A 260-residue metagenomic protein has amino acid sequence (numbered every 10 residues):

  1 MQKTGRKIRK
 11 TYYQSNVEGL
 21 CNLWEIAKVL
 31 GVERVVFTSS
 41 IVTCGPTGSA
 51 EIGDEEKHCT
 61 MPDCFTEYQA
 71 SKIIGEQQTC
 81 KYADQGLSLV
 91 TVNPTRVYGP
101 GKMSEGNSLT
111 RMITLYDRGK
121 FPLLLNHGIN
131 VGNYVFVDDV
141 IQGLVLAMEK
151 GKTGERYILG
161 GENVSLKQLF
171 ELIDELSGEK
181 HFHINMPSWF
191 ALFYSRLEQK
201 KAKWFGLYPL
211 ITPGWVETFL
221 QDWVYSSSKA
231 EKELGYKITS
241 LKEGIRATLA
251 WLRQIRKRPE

Functional and structural regions predicted by a protein language model:
M1-E18, I26: NAD(P)H-binding glycine-rich loop region in Rossmannoid oxidoreductase-like domains and their noncatalytic homologs
T11-N22, I41, A70-S71, V135: Glycine-rich NAD(P)-binding loop of the Rossmann-fold in SDR/ketoreductase-type enzymes
E18-N22, R34, I74-G75, F136-Q142: Conserved cofactor-binding/catalytic machinery of classical short-chain dehydrogenase/reductase
S39, Q77-G101: Conserved beta-loop-beta element that borders a ligand/cofactor-binding pocket
I41-D63, D84, K102-S104: Active-site "gating" loop of Rossmann-like NAD(P)-dependent oxidoreductase/epimerase domains
M61-P62, M112-V135: A conserved pocket-lining segment of Rossmann-fold NAD(P)-dependent short-chain dehydrogenase/reductase
F65, T95-G106, N126-V137: Glycine-rich "substrate-gating" loop/helix at the edge of Rossmann-like oxidoreductase active sites
G143-L210, S227, I245-E260: Mid/C-terminal beta-alpha module of Rossmann-like enzyme folds, strongest in SDR-family dehydrogenases/epimerases
